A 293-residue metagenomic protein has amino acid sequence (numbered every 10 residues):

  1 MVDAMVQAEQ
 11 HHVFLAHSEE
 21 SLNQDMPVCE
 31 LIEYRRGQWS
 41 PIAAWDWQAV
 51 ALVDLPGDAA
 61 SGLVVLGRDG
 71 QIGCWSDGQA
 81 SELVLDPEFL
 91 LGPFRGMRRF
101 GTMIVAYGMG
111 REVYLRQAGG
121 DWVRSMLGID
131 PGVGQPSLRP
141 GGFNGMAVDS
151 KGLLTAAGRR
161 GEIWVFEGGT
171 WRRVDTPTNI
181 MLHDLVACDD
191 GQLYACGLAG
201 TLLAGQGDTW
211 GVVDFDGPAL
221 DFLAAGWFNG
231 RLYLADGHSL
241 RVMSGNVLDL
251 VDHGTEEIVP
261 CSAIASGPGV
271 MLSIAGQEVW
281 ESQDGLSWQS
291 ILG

Functional and structural regions predicted by a protein language model:
M1-G293: Residue-level hotspots at or immediately adjacent to binding/recognition sites across diverse folds
